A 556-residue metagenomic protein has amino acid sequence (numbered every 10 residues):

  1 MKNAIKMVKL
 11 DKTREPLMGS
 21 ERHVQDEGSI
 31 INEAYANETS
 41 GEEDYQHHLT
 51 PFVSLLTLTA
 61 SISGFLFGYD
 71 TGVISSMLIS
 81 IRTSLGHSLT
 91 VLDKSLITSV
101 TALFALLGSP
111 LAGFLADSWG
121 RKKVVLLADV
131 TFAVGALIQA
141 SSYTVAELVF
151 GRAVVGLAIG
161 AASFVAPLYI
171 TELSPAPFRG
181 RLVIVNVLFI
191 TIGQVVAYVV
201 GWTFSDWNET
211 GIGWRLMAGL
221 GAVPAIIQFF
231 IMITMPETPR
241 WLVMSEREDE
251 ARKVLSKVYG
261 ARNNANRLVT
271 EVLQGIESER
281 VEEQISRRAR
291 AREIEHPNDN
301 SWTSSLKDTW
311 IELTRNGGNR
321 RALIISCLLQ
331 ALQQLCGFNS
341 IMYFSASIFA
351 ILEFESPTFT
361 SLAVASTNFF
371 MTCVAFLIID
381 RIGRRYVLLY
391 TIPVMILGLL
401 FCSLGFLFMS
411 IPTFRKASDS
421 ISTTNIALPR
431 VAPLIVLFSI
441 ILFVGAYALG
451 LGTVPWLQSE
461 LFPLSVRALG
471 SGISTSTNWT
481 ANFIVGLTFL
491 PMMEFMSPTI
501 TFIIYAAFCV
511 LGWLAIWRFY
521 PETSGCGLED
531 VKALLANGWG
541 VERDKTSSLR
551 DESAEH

Functional and structural regions predicted by a protein language model:
K2-S256, I285-H556: Transmembrane-helix signature of 12-pass secondary carriers
V258-T270: Short intracellular "coupling" helices and adjacent cytoplasmic loop segments at the cytosolic face of multi-pass
V269-I276, A365-S366: Short amphipathic alpha-helical segments embedded in low-complexity Lys/Glu-rich regions
E279-E283: Short, basic alpha-helical nucleic acid-contact segments in DNA-binding proteins and DNA transaction factors
